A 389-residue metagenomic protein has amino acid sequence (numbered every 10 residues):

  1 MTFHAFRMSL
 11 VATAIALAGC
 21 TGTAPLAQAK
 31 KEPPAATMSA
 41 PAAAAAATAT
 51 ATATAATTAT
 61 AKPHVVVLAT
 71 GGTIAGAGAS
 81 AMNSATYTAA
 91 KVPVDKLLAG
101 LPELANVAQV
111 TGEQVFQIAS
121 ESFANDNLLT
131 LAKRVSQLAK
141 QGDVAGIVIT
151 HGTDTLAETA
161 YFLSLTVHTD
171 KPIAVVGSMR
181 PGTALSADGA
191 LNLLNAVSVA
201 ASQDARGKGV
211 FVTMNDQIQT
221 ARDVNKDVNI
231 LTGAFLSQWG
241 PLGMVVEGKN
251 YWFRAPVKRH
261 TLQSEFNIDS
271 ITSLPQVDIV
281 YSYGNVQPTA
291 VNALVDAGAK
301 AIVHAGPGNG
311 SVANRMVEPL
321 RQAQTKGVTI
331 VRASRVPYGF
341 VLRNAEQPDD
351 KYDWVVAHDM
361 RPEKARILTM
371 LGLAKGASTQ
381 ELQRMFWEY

Functional and structural regions predicted by a protein language model:
T2-A24: Gram-negative bacterial Sec-dependent N-terminal signal peptides
C20-A46: Signal peptide processing junction and immediate N-terminal pro/mature segment of secreted/exported proteins
A40, A53-Q137, E318: ATP/NTP phosphate-donor binding region
K62, L68, P93-L104, T220-K300 (+1 more regions): Accessory alpha-helical/coil subdomains and C-terminal extensions that flank or cap enzyme catalytic cores
I149-K171, V312-R321: Short Gly/Thr/Asp-enriched flexible loops that form oxyanion-binding sites at enzyme active sites
A160-L191, V197-A201, T325-S334: Short, acidic/small-residue loops that bind anionic groups at enzyme active sites
V176-E247: Internal gly/pro-rich beta-alpha loop/helix module that stabilizes soluble enzyme cofactors or their anionic handles
N309-Y389: C-terminal non-catalytic interaction/assembly regions of soluble proteins
